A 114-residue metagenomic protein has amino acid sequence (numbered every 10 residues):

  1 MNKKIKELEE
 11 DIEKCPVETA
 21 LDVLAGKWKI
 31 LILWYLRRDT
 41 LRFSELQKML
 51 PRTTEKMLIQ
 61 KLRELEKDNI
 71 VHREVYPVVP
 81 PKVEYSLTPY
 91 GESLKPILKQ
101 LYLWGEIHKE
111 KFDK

Functional and structural regions predicted by a protein language model:
N2-I5, I12, E92-K114: Amphipathic alpha-helical dimerization/coiled-coil segments that flank or bridge DNA-binding/regulatory modules
D11, C15-M57, P77, P81-E84: N-terminal helix-turn-helix DNA-binding core of bacterial DNA-binding proteins
L58, L62-L65: Basic amphipathic alpha-helical segments that dock to polyanions
N69: Glycine-centered, phosphate/nucleic-acid-interacting loop/turn motifs that mediate DNA/RNA or nucleotide
R73: Short beta-strand "wing" residues that participate in macromolecule-binding interfaces
P77-Q100: Basic, amphipathic "hinge/linker" alpha-helix immediately C-terminal to the N-terminal HTH DNA-binding motif
